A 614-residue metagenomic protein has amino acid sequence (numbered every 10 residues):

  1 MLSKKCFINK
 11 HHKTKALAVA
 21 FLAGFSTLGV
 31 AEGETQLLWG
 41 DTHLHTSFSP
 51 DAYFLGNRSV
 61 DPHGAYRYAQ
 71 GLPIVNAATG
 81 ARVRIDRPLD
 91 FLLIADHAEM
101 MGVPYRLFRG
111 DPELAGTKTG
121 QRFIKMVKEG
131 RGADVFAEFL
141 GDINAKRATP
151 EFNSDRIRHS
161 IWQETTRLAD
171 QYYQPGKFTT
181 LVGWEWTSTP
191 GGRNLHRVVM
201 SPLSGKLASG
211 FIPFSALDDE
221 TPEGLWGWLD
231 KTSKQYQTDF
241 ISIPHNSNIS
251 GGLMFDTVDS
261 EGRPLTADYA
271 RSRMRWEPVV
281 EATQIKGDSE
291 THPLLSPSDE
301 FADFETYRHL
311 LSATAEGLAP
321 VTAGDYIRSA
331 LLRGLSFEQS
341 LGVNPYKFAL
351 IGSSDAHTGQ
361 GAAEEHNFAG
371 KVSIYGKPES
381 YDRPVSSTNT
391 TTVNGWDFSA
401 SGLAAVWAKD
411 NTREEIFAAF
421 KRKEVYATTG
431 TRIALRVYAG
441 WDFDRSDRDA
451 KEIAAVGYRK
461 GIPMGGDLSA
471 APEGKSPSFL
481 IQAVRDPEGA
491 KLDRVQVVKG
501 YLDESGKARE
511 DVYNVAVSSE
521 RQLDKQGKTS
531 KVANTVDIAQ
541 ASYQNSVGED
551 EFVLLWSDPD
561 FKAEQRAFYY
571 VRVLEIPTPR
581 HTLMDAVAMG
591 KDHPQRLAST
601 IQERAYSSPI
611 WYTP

Functional and structural regions predicted by a protein language model:
L2-V30: Gram-negative bacterial Sec-dependent N-terminal signal peptides
A31-P62, Y66-A69, N76-K118, I124 (+5 more regions): C-terminal functional module detector
G116-A148: Aromatic- and acidic-residue-enriched carbohydrate-binding clefts of CAZyme catalytic domains
A145, G205-G210, A282: Active-site gating/metal-coordination segments in enzymes
H159, Q163: Aromatic- and glycine-enriched glycan-recognition loops and surfaces that form the carbohydrate-binding subsites
M200-P202: Long, charge-dense tracts
G205, S215-E220, A302-E305: Conserved, charged catalytic cores of large soluble enzymes
P213, G224: Acidic, metal/ion-coordinating pockets
